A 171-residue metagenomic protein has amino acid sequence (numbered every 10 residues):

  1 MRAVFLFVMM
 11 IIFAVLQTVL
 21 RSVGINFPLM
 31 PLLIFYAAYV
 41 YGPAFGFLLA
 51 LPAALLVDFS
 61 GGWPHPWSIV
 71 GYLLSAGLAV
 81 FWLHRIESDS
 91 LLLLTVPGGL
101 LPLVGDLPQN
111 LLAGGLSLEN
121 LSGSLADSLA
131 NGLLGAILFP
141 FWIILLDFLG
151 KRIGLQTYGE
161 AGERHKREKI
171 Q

Functional and structural regions predicted by a protein language model:
M1-Q171: Terminal, non-globular segments
